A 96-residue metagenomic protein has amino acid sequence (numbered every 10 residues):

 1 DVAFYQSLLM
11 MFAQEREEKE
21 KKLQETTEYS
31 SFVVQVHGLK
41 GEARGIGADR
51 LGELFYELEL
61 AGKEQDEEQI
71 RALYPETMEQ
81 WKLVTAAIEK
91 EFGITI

Functional and structural regions predicted by a protein language model:
D1-G45, G52, E64-I96: Long, amphipathic alpha-helical coiled-coil segments characteristic of histidine-phosphotransfer scaffolds
Y56: Cytosolic nucleotide-binding catalytic cores of signal-transduction proteins
L60: Recognition helix of helix-turn-helix/homeodomain-like DNA-binding domains that insert into the DNA major groove
